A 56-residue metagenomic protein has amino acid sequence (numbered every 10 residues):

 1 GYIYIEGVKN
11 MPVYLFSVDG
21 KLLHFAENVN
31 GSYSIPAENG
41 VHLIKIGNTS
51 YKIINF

Functional and structural regions predicted by a protein language model:
G1-F56: C-terminal outer-membrane/trafficking sorting elements
